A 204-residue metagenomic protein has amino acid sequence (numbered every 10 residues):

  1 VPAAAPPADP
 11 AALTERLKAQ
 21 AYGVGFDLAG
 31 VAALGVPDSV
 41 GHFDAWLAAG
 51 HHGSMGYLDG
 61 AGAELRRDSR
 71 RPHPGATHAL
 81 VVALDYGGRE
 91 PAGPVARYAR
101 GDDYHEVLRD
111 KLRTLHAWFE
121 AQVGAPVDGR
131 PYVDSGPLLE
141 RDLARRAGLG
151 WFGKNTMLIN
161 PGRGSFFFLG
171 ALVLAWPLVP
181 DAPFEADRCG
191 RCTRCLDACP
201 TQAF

Functional and structural regions predicted by a protein language model:
V1-R188: Auxiliary alpha/beta "docking" domains used to position bulky ligands
G23-F26, R194-F204: Iron-sulfur cluster-binding cysteine motifs and their immediate structural context in ferredoxin-like electron-transfer
A186-C192, L196: Residues immediately within or flanking Cys/His clusters that coordinate Zn2+ in small zinc-binding modules
